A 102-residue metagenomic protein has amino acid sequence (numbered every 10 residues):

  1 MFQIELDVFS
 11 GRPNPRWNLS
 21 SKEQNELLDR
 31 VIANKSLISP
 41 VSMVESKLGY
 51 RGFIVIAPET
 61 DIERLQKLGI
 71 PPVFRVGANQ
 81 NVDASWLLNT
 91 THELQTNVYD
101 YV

Functional and structural regions predicted by a protein language model:
M1-V102: Function-determining sites in protein domains
